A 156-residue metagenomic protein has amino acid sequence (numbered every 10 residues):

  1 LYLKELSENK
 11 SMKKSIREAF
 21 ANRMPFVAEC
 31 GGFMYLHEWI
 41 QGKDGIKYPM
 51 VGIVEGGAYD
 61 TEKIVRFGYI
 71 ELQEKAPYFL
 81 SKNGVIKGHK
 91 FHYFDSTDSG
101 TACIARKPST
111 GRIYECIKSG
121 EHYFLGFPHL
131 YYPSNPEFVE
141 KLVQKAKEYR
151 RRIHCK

Functional and structural regions predicted by a protein language model:
Y2-A76: Cysteine-nucleophile active-site neighborhood
D60-K156: Amide-donor transfer/coupling interface in amidating biosynthetic enzymes
